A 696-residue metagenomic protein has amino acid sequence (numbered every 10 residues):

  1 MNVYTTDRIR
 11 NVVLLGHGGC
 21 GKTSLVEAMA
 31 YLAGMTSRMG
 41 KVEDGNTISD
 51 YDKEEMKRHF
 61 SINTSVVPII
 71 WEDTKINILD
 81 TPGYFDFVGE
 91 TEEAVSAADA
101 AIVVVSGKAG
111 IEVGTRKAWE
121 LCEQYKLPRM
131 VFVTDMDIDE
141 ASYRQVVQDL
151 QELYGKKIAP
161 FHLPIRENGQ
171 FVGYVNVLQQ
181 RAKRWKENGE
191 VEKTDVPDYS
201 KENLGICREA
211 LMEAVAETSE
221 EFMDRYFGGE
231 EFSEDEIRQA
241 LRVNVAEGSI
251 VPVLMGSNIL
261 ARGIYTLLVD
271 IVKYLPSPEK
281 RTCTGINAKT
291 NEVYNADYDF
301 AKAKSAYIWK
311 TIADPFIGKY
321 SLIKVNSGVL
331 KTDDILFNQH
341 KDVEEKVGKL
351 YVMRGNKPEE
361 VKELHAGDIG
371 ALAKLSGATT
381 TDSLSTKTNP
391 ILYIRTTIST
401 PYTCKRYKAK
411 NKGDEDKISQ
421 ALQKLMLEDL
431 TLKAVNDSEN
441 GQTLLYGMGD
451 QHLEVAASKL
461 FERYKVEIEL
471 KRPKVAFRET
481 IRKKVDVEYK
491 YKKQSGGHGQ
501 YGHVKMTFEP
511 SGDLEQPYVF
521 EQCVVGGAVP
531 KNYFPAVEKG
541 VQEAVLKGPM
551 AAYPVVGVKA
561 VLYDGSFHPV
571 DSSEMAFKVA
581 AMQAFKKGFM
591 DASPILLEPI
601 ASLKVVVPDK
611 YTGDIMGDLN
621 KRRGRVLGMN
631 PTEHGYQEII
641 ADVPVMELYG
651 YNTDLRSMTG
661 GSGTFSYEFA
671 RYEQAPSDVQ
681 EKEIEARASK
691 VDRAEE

Functional and structural regions predicted by a protein language model:
M1-E696: Structural and coupling elements of P-loop NTPases
